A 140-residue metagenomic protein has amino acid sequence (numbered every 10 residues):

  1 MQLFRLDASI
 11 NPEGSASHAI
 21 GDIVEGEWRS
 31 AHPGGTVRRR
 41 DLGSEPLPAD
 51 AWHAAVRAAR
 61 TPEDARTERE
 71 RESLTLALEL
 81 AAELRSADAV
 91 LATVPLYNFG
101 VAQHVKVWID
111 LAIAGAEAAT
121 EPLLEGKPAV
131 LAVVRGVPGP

Functional and structural regions predicted by a protein language model:
M1-V94, F99-A114: N-terminal beta1-alpha1-beta2 submodule of the flavodoxin-like/Rossmannoid cofactor-binding fold
A119-P140: Short, glycine-/small-residue-rich phosphate/pyrophosphate-handling segment
